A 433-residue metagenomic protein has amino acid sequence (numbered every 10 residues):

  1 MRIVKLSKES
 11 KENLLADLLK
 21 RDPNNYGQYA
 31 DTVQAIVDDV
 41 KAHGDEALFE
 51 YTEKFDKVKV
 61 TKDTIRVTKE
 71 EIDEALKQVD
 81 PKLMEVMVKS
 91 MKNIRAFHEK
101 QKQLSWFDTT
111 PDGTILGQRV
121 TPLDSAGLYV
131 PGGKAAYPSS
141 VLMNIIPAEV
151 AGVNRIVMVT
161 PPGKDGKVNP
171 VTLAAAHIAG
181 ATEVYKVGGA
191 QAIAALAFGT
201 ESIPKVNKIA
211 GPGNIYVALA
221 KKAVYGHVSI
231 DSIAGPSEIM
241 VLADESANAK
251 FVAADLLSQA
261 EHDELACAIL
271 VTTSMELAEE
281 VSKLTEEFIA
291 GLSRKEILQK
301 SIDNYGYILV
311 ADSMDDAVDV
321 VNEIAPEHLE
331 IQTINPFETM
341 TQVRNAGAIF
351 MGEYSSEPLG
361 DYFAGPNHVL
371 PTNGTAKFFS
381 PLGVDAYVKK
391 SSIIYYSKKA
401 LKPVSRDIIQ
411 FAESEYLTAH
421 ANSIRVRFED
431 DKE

Functional and structural regions predicted by a protein language model:
M1-D124: N-terminal Rossmann-like NAD(P)+-binding subdomain of aldehyde/semialdehyde dehydrogenases
Q103-D108, H227, A266-V271, G291-I302 (+3 more regions): Flexible, glycine/charged-enriched surface loops at secondary-structure junctions
D108-A174: Conserved small-residue-rich beta-alpha loop and adjacent elements that most often cradle the phosphate/pyrophosphate
M143-N154, H177-A179, A197-I203, K221-A223 (+1 more regions): Alpha-helix C-terminal capping segments
G180-S258, H262-C267: Conserved NAD(P)+-binding/catalytic subdomain of aldehyde/semialdehyde dehydrogenases
A210-P212, S232-A243, Q259-S282, L298-L309 (+3 more regions): Short loop-to-beta-strand entry elements in the cores of soluble alpha/beta enzymes
E323-E433: C-terminal core of ALDH-fold dehydrogenases
